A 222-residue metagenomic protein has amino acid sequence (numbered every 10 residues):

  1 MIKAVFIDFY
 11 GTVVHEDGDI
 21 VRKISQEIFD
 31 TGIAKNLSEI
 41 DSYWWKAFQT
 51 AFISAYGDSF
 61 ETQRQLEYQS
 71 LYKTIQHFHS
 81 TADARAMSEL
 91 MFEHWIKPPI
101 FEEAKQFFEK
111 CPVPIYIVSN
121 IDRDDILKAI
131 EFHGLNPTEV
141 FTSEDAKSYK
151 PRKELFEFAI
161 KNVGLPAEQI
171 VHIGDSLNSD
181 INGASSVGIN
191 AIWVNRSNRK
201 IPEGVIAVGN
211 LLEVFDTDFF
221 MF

Functional and structural regions predicted by a protein language model:
M1-V5, A82, K105, E109 (+1 more regions): Asp-based, Mg2+/Mn2+-dependent phosphohydrolase catalytic module
I2-E102: N-terminal helical cap/lid subdomain that shapes the substrate entry/recognition surface in HAD-like hydrolases
G11, S54-D58, M91, V113 (+3 more regions): A general structural-boundary detector
A34, P114-I115: A general structural signal for well-ordered secondary-structure junctions
W45, E109-P112: Alpha-helix boundary recognition
